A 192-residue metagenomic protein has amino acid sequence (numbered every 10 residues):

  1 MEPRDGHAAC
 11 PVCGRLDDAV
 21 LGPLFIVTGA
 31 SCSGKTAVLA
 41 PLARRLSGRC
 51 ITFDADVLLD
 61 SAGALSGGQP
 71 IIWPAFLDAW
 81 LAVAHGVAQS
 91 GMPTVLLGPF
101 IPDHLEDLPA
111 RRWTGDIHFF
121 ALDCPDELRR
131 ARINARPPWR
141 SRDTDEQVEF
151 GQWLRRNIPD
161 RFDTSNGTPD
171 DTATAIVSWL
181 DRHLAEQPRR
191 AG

Functional and structural regions predicted by a protein language model:
M1-P23: Cys/His-rich short segments
A30-S31: The conserved Walker
G34: Conserved glycine(s) of the Walker
A37-H85: Conserved substrate/cofactor phosphate-moiety recognition/catalytic segment in nucleotide-dependent phosphotransferases
V57-L59, I101-D103, D123-L128, T168: Conserved nucleotide-binding/hydrolysis micro-motifs of P-loop NTPases
I72-T114: Glycine-rich phosphate-binding loop used to anchor ATP phosphates in small-molecule kinases, encompassing both
G98, W113-N134: Conserved phosphate-donor/acceptor-positioning beta-strand/loop module used by diverse small-molecule
A135-G192: Small-molecule kinase domains that catalyze NTP-dependent phosphoryl transfer to phosphate-bearing small molecules
